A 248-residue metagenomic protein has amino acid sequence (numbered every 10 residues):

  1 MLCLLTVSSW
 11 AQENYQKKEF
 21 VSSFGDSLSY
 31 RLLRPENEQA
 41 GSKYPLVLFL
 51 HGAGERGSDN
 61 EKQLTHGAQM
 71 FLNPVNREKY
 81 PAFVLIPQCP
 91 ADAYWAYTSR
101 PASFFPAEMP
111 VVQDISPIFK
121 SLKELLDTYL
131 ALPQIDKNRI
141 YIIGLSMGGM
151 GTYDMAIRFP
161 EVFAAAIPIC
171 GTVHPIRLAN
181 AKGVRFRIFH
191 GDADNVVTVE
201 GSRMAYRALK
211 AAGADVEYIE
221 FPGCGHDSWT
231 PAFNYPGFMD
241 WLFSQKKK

Functional and structural regions predicted by a protein language model:
M1-T6: Bacterial N-terminal signal peptides
S9-L46, A82, I118-E124, I143 (+4 more regions): A domain-start/cap signature at the N-terminus of enzymes
N37-S42, A96-L145: Gly/Ser-rich "nucleophile elbow"/oxyanion-hole loop immediately N-terminal to the catalytic nucleophile in hydrolases
L48-E55, C89, G149, G191: Glycine-rich His-Gly loop
E55-F119: Active-site machinery of serine-nucleophile hydrolases
T65-V75, C170-A179, E200, M204: Alpha-helical scaffolding within the catalytic cores of extracellular/periplasmic polymer-degrading hydrolases
D127-K182: Primarily recognizes the serine-hydrolase "nucleophile elbow" in alpha/beta-hydrolase and SGNH/GDSL folds
I169, R185-K248: C-terminal catalytic histidine-bearing segment of alpha/beta-hydrolase fold enzymes
